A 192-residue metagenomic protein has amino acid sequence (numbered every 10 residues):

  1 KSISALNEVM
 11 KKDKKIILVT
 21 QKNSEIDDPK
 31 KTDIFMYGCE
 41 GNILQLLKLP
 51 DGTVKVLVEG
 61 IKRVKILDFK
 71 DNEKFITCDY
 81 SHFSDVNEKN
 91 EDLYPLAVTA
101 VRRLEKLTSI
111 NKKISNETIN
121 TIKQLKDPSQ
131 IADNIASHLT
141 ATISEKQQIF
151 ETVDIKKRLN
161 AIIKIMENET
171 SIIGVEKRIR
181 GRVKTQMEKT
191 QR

Functional and structural regions predicted by a protein language model:
K1-R192: N-terminal low-complexity, acidic/polar interaction/targeting segments
